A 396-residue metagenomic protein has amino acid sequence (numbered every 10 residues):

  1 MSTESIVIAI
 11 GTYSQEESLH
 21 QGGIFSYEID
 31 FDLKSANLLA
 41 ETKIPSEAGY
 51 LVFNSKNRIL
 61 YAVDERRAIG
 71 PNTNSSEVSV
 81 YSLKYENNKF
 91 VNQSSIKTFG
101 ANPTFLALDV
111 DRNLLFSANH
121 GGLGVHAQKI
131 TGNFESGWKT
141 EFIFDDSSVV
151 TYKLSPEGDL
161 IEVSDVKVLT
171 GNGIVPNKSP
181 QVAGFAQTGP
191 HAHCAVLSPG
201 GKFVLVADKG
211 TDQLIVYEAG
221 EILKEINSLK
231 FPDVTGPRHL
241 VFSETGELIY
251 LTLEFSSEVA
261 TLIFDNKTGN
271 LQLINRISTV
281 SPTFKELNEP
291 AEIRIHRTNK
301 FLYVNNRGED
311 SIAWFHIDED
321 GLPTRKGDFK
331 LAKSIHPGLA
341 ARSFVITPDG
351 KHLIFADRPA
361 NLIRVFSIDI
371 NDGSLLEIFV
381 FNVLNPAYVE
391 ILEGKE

Functional and structural regions predicted by a protein language model:
M1-D32: An edge-strand/N-cap motif at the start of beta-rich repeat modules
I8-A9, S14, F105-I215, E309: Structural preference for solvent-exposed beta-strand-turn elements and adjacent flexible terminal/loop segments within
S14-S18, R66-P71, G121-H126, T211-Q213 (+3 more regions): Short glycine/acidic-enriched loop and turn motifs that connect beta-strands
Y27-K34, Y81-N88, E141, T151-E162 (+4 more regions): Short loop/turn segments immediately following beta-strands, especially the blade-tip and inter-blade linker loops
A36-K43, F90-K97, I161-K178, K224-L229 (+3 more regions): Beta-propeller fold detector
N37-R112: Blade-loop segments of beta-propeller domains
S46-K56, F99-V110, I130, S136-I143 (+5 more regions): Beta-rich, blade/repeat-based domains predominating in secreted/periplasmic proteins but also intracellular
